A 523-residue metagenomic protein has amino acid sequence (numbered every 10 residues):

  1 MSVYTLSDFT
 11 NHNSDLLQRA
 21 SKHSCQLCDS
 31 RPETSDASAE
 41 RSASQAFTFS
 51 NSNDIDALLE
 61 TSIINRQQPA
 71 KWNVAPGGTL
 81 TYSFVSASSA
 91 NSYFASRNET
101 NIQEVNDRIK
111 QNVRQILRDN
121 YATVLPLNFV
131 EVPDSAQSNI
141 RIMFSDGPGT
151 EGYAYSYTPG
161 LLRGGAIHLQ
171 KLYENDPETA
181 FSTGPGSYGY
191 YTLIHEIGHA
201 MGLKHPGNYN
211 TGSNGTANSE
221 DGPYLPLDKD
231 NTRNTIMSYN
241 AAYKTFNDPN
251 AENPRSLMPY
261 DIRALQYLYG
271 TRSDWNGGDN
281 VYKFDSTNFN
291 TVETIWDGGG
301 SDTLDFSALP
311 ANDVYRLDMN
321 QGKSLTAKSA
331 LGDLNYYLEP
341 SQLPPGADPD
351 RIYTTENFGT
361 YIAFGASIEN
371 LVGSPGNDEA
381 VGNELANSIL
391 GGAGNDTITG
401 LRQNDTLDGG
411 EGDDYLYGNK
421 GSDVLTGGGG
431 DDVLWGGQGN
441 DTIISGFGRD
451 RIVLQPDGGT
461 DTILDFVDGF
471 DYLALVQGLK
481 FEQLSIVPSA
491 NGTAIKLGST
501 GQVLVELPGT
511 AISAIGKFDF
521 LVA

Functional and structural regions predicted by a protein language model:
M1-V105: Disordered inhibitory propeptide/activation segment of secreted metzincin zinc metalloprotease zymogens, centered on
S2-L6, T79-V85, A90-N91, S219-D230 (+6 more regions): GD-rich hexapeptide-repeat beta-solenoids
S42, A46-A70, V74-A75, I109-T232 (+4 more regions): Metzincin-family zinc-dependent endopeptidase catalytic domain
A87-S89, G147-G149, E174-N175, L203-G207 (+7 more regions): Acidic glycine-/aspartate-rich tracts in secreted/extracellular proteins
T100-D107, A180-G184, N247-R255, N288-T291 (+1 more regions): Active-site rim elements
Y267, E293-D305, V372, G391 (+3 more regions): Beta-strand repeat architectures
S341-G346, Y353-G359, G365, E369 (+1 more regions): Low-complexity acidic/polar repeat-biased segments
N370-V372, E379-V381, S388-A393, T397-R402 (+7 more regions): Short beta-strand elements of solenoid repeat domains
